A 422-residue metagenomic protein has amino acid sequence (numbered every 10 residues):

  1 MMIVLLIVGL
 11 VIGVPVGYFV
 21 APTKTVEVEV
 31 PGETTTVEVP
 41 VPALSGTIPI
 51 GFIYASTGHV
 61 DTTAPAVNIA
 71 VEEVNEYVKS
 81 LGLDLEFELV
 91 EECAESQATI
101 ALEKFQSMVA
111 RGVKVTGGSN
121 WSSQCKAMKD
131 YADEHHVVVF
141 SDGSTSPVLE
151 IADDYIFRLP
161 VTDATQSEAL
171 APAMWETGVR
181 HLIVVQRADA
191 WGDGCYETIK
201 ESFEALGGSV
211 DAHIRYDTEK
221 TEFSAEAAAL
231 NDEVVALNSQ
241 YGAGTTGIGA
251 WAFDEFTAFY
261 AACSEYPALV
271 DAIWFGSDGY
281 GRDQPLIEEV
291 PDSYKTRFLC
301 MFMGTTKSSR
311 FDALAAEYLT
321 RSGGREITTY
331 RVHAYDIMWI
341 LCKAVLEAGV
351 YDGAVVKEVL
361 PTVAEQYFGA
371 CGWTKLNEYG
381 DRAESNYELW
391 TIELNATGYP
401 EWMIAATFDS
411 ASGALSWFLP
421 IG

Functional and structural regions predicted by a protein language model:
M1-G422: Extracytosolic ligand-binding ectodomains
